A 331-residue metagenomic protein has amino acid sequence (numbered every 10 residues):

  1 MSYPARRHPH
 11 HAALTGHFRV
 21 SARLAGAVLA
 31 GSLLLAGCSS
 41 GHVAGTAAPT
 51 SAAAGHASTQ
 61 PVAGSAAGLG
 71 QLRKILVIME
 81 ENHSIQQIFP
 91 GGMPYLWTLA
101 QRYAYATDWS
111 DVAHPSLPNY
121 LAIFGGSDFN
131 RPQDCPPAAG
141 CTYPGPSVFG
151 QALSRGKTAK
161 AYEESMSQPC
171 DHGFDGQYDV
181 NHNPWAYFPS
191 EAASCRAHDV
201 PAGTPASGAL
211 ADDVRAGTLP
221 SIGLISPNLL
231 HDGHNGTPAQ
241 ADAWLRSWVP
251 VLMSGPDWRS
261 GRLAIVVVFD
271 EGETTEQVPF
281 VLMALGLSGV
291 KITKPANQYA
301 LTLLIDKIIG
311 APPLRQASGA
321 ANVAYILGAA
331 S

Functional and structural regions predicted by a protein language model:
P4-G26: Bacterial N-terminal signal peptides that target proteins for export
A27-G31: Sec-dependent N-terminal signal peptides
L35-G37: C-terminal motif of bacterial Sec signal peptides marking the signal peptidase cleavage site
S39-G41: Bacterial signal peptide processing site
V43-A52: N-terminal hydrophobic targeting segments that direct proteins to the cell envelope
G55-S331: Flexible, surface-exposed loop/gating regions in the mature catalytic domains of secreted/periplasmic hydrolases
